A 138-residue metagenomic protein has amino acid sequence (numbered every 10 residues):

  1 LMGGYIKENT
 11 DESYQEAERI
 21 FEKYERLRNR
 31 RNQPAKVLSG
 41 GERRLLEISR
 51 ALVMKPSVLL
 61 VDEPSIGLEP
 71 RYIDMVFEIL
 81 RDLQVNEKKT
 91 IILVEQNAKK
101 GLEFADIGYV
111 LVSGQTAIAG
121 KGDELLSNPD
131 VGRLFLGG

Functional and structural regions predicted by a protein language model:
L1-Q15, K23-R26, G120, L136-G138: ABC-type ATPase nucleotide-binding domains, specifically the catalytic core motifs of the NBD
P34-L38: Conserved ABC ATPase signature
I48: Hydrophobic anchor residue at the start of the ABC signature
A51-L52: ABC ATPase C-loop
K55: Conserved catalytic motifs of ABC-family nucleotide-binding domains
L59-E63: Catalytic Walker B motif of ABC-type/P-loop ATPase nucleotide-binding domains
D74-K88: Helical segment within the ABC ATPase nucleotide-binding domain
